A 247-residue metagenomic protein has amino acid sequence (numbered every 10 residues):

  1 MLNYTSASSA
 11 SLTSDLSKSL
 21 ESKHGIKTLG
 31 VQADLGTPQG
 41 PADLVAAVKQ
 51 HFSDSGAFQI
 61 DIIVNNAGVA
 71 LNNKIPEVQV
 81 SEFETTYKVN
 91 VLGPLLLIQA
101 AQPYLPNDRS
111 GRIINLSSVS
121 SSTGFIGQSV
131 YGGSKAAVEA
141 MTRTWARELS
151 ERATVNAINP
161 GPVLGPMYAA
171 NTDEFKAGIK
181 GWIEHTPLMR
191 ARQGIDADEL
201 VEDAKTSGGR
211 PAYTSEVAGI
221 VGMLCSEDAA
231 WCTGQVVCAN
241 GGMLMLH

Functional and structural regions predicted by a protein language model:
A42, S53, Q59-I62, A70-E84 (+5 more regions): Conserved mid-core segment of classical short-chain dehydrogenase/reductases
K74-I75, Q79-T85, I113, G178-W182 (+1 more regions): Substrate-binding pocket helix/loop in short-chain dehydrogenase/reductase
I98, S134, T142: Active-site helix of classical SDR
P103, A146-E151: Alpha-helical segment proximal to the catalytic Tyr-Lys
S118: Residue(s) in the substrate-gating loop at a strand-loop-helix junction that position the organic substrate next
T123, R210, V221-G222, C232-H247: Short C-terminal tail/terminal secondary-structure segment of NAD(P)H-dependent dehydrogenase/reductase domains
S150-T154, C232-G234: Short, small/polar-rich loop/turn modules that mediate ligand/substrate recognition or access, typified
